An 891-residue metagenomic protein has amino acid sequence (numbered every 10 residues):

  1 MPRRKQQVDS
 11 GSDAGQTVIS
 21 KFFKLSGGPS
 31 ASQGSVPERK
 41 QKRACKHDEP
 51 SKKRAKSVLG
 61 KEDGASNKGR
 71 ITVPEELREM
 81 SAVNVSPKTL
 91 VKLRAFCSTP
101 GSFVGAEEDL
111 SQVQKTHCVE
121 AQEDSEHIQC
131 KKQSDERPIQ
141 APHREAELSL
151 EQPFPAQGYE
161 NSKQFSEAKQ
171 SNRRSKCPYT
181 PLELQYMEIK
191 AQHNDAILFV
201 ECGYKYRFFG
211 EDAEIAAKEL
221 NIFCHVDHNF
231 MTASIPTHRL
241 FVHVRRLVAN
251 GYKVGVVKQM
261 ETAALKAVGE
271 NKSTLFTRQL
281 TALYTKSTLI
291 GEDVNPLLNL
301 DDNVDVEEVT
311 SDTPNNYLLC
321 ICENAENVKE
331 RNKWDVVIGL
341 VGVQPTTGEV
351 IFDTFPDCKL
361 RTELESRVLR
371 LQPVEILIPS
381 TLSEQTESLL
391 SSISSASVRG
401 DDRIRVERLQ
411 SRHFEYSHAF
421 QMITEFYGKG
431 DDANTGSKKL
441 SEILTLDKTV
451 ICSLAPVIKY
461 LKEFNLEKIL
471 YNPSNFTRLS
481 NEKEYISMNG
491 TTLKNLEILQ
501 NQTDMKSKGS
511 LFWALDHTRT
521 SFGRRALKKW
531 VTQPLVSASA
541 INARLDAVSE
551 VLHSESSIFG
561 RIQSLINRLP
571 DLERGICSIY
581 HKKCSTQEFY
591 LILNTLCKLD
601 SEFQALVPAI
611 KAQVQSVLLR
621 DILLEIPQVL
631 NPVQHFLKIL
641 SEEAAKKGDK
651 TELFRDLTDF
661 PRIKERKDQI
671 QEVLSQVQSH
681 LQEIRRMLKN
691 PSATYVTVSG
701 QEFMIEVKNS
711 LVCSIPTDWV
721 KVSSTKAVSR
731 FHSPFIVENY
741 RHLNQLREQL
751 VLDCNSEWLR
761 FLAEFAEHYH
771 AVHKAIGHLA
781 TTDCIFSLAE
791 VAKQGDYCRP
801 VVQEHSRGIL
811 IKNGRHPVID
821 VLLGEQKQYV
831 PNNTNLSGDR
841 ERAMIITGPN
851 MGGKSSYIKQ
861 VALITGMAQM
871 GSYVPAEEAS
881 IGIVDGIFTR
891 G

Functional and structural regions predicted by a protein language model:
P2-T532, S539-S556, D571-C577, H581 (+2 more regions): Basic, polar low-complexity surface loops/patches
Y186, L470, L606-R620, A792-R799: Long amphipathic alpha-helical segments
N194, R370-Q372, H778, Y857 (+1 more regions): Short loop/turn motifs at secondary-structure junctions
K205-H225, V337-V341, E349, T362 (+12 more regions): A conserved P-loop NTPase coupling/switch region
Q259, I469-L479, I684-T697, E790-N813 (+1 more regions): Long, charged, glycine-rich C-terminal linkers/tails
D447, H517-R519, K708-I736, I785-G891: ATPase nucleotide-binding head domains, primarily ABC-like/P-loop NTPase cores
H778-F786: Amphipathic alpha-helical
